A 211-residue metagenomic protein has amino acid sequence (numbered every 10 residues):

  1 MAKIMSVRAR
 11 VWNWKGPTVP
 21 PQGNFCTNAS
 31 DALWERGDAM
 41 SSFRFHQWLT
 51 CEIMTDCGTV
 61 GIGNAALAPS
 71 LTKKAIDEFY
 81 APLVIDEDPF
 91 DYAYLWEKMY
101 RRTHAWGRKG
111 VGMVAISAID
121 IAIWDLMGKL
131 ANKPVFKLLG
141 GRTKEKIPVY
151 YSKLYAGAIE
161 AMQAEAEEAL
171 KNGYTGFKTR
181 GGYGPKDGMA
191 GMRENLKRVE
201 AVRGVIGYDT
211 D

Functional and structural regions predicted by a protein language model:
M1-C57, A66: Structured beta-strand/loop patches that form or line metal/cofactor-binding pockets in enzymes
D38, M54-L130: Metal- or metallocofactor-binding catalytic centers and their adjacent structured scaffolds across diverse enzyme
F43-R44, G141-T143, I206: Solvent-exposed alpha-helices and their adjacent loops that cap or buttress functional pockets in soluble metabolic
F45-H46, L71, A75, F90 (+5 more regions): Conserved active-site and cofactor/substrate-binding residues in soluble primary-metabolism enzymes
W106, L130-Y155, G182: N-terminal small/glycine-rich loop or linker at the start of catalytic domains across soluble metabolic enzymes
D125, K137, E200: Active-site phosphate/pyrophosphate- and oxyanion-stabilizing loops and adjacent acidic/basic residues in soluble
K146-D211: Metal-dependent enolase-superfamily TIM-barrel catalytic cores that perform enediolate-based chemistry
